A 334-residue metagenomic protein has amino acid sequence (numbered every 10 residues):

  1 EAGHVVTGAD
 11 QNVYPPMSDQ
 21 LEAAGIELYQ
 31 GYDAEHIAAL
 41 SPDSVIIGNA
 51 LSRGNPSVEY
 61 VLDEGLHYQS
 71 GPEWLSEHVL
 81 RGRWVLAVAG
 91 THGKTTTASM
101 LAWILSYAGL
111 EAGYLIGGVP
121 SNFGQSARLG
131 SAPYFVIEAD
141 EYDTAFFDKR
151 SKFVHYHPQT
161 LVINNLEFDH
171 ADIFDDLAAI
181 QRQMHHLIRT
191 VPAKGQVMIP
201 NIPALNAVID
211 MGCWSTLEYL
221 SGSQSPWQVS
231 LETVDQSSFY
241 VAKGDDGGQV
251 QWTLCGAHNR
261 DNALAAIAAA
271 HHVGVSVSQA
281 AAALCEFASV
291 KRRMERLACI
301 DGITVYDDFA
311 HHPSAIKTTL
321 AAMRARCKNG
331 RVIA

Functional and structural regions predicted by a protein language model:
E1-M17, A102, S106-E111, L115 (+1 more regions): Anionic-ligand anchoring segments at beta-strand to alpha-helix junctions in alpha/beta enzyme folds, i.e., glycine
E1-W74, C255-A257: N-terminal leader/targeting and accessory segments in enzymes
H4-N12, V162-I163, V197-N201, I333-A334: Short internal beta-strands
V5, E27, H67, E111 (+3 more regions): Conserved beta-strand segments of alpha/beta enzyme cores
N12, Y29-D33, G71-S76, Y114-G118 (+4 more regions): Beta-strand->loop->alpha-helix junctions that form or flank phosphate-binding loops in nucleotide-handling enzymes
P16, A38, H78, N122-F123 (+2 more regions): Generic structural signal for helix capping and beta-alpha/helix-loop junctions
E22, H36-I37, N49-I199, L205-S215 (+2 more regions): Phosphate-binding loop of NTP-binding sites
G82, K149-H155, V234, F239-A334: Nucleotide phosphate-binding/pyrophosphate-handling subdomain across enzymes that bind or process nucleotide phosphates
